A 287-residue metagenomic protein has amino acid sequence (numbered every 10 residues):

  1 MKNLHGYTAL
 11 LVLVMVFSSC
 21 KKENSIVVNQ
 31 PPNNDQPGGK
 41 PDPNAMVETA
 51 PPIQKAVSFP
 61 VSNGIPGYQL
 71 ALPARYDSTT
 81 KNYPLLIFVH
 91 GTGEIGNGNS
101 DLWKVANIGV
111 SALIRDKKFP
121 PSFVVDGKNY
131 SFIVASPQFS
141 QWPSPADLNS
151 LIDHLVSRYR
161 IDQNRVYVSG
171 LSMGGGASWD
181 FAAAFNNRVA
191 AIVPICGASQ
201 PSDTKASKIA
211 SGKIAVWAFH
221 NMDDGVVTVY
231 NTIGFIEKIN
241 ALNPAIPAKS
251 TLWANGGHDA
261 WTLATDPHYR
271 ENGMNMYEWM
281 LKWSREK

Functional and structural regions predicted by a protein language model:
M1-N33: Bacterial Sec-dependent N-terminal signal peptides
C20-L85, F181, I236-E237, A245-A248 (+1 more regions): A domain-start/cap signature at the N-terminus of enzymes
D77-K81, S140-S172: Gly/Ser-rich "nucleophile elbow"/oxyanion-hole loop immediately N-terminal to the catalytic nucleophile in hydrolases
Y83-N149: Active-site machinery of serine-nucleophile hydrolases
I87-V89, I195, W253: Alpha/beta-hydrolase
N129-F132, A210-V216: Short, proline-enriched alpha-helix->beta-strand connector loops that line the catalytic pocket of alpha/beta-hydrolase
L155-R160, N164-A210: Primarily recognizes the serine-hydrolase "nucleophile elbow" in alpha/beta-hydrolase and SGNH/GDSL folds
W217-F219, G225-K287: C-terminal catalytic histidine-bearing segment of alpha/beta-hydrolase fold enzymes
